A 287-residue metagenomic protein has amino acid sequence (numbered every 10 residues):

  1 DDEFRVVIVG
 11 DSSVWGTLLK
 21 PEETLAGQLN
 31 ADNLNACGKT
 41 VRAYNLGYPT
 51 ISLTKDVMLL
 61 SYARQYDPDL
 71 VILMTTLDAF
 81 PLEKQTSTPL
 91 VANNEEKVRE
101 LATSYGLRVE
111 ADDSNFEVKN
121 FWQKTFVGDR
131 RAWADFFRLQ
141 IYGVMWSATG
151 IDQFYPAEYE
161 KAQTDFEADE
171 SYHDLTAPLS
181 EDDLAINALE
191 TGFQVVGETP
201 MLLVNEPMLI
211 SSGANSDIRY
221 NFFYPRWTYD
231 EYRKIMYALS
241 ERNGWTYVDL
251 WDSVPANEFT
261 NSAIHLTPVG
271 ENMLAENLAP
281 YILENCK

Functional and structural regions predicted by a protein language model:
D1-Q85: Membrane-embedded segments
S12-L19, N45-P49, P178-S180, F223-R226 (+1 more regions): Second-shell loop/turn segments in exported
G27, A31, S61, N187-Q194 (+5 more regions): Solvent-exposed, polar/charged alpha-helical surfaces in well-ordered, non-transmembrane soluble domains, broadly
N33, Y66, G197-T199, N243: Helix C-cap/helix->beta junction micro-motif
V41-A43, M201, W245: Hydrophobic anchor at the start of a short beta-strand that flanks the dinucleotide cofactor-binding loop
N45-G47, N205-P207, D249-D252: Residue-level recognition of beta-strand->loop/alpha-helix junctions
A79-Y237, P255-A256: Serine-dependent acyl-ester chemistry module
I210-K287: Catalytic His-Asp segment of secreted/periplasmic serine-dependent ester chemistry enzymes
